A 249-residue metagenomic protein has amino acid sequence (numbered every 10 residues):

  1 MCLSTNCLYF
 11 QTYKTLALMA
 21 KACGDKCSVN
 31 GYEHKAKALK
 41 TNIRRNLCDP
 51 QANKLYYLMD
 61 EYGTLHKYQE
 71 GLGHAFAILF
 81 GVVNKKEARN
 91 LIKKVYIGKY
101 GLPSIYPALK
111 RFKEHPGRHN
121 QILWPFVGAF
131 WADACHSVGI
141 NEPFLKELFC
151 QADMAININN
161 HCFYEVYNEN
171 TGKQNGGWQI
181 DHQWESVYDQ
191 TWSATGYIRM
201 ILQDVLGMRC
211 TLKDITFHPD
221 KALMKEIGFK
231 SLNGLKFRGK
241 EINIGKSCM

Functional and structural regions predicted by a protein language model:
M1, K40-P125, C150-H182, Q203-L206 (+1 more regions): Extended glycan-interaction surfaces of carbohydrate-active proteins
M1-Q11, Q69-L72, H119-F130, G139 (+1 more regions): Aromatic- and histidine-enriched alpha-helix N-cap/loop-to-helix transition segments that scaffold the rims
S4, G24-H34, L65, H119 (+2 more regions): A structural signal for alpha-helical segments
T5, Y9-L16, Y32, L39 (+3 more regions): Alpha-helical packing segments of well-folded alpha/beta enzyme cores
L8-K26, A75-E87, A129-I140, M200-R209: Well-ordered alpha-helical scaffold segments within catalytic/enzyme domains
L16-R44, N84-G98, G139-M154, K213 (+1 more regions): Extended, well-ordered alpha-helical scaffold segments
W131, K230-S231, K240: Residue-level marker for the onset of beta-strands and adjacent loop->beta junctions in well-ordered domains
E142-L148, I180-S231: Catalytic cores of secreted or luminal carbohydrate-active enzymes
